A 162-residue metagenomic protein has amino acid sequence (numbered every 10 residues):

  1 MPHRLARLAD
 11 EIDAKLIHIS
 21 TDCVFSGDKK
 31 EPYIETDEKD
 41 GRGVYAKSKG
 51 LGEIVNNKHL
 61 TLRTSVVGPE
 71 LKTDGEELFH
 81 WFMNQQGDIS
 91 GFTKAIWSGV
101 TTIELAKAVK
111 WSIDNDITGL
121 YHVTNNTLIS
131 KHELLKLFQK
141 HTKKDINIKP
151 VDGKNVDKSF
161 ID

Functional and structural regions predicted by a protein language model:
M1-I17: NAD(P)-cofactor binding segment of oxidoreductase domains
P2-H3, G50-I54, K107: Conserved active-site helix of classical SDR/Rossmann-fold NAD(P)-dependent CH-OH oxidoreductases
L5, N56, L135: Aromatic/hydrophobic pocket-lining residues that form π-stacking "cages" and hydrophobic walls in ligand
D10-K15, V55-T61, Q85-D88, D114-T118 (+1 more regions): Short glycine/proline-enriched coil/turn segments at helix->beta-strand junctions
K15, C23-L62, V66-L71: Catalytic helix-loop patch of NAD(P)-dependent Rossmann-fold dehydrogenases
R42, I54-G99, I103-E104, K110-W111: NAD(P)-dependent short-chain dehydrogenase/reductase
A108-K158: Mid/C-terminal beta-alpha module of Rossmann-like enzyme folds, strongest in SDR-family dehydrogenases/epimerases
